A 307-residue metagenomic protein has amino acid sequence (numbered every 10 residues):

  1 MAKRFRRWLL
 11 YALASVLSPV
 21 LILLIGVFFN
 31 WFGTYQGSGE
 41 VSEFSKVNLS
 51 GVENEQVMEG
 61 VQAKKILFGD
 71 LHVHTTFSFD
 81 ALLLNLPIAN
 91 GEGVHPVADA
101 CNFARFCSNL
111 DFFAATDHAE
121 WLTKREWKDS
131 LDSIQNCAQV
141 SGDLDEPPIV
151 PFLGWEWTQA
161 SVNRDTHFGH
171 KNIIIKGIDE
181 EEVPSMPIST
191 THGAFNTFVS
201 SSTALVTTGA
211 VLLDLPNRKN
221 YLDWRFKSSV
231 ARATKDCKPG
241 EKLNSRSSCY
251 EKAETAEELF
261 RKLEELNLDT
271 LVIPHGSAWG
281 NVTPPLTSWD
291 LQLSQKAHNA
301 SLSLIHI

Functional and structural regions predicted by a protein language model:
M1-R7: N-terminal Lys/Arg-rich, disordered targeting/topogenic segments
W8-I305: Extended, charged catalytic domains and RNA/DNA-binding interfaces, predominantly in divalent-metal-using enzymes
